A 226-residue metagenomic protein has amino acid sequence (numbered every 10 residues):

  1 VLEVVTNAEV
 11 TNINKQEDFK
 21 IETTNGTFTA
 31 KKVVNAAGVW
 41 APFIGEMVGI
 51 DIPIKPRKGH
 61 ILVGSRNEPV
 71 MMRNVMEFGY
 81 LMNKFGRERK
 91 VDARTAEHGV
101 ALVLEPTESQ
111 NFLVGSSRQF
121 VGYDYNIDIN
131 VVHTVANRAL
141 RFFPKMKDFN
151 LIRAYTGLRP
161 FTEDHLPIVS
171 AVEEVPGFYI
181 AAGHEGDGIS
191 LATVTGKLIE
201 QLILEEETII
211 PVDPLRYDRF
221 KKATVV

Functional and structural regions predicted by a protein language model:
L2-E3, F178: Short, conserved active-site loop motifs that form the nucleotide-linked donor/cofactor pocket
E3-F19: A conserved short coil-to-beta-strand element within the FAD-binding core of flavoproteins
V5, E22-K32: Core beta-strand elements of the Rossmann-like FAD/NAD(P) dinucleotide-binding domain in flavoenzyme oxidoreductases
N7-V10, N150-I152, V212-Y217: Beta-strand segments within the central parallel beta-sheet cores of soluble alpha/beta enzyme folds
N12, T27, G38-A154, L158-E173: Active-site substrate-recognition segment that forms the wall of the catalytic cavity or substrate channel
D18-K20, N111-F112, Y179: Hydrophobic residues embedded in beta-strands of well-ordered beta-sheets
L166-I168, V172-V226: C-terminal lid/capping helical subdomain adjacent to the catalytic/cofactor pocket in oxidative enzymes
